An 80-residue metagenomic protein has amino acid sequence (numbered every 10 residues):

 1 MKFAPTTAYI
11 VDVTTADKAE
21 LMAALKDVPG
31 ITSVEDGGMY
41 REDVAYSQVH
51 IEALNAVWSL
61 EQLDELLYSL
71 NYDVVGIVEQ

Functional and structural regions predicted by a protein language model:
M1-K2, Q80: Short intrinsically disordered terminal tails
K2-V13, V49: Short glycine-/aliphatic-rich beta-strand segments at the starts of folded cytosolic domains
Y9-A19, L54-A56: Short, surface-exposed ligand-recognition loops at beta-strand->loop->(often short) alpha-helix junctions that present
L21-V28, S59-N71: Short amphipathic alpha-helices in soluble, non-transmembrane regions that often serve as interface/regulatory elements
A23, D27-V28, R41-D43, E79: Acidic interaction surfaces
T32-G37, Y68-Q80: Conserved short beta-strand edge segments in small beta-sheet-based binding/regulatory domains
S33-A56: Acidic, low-complexity, intrinsically disordered interaction modules
